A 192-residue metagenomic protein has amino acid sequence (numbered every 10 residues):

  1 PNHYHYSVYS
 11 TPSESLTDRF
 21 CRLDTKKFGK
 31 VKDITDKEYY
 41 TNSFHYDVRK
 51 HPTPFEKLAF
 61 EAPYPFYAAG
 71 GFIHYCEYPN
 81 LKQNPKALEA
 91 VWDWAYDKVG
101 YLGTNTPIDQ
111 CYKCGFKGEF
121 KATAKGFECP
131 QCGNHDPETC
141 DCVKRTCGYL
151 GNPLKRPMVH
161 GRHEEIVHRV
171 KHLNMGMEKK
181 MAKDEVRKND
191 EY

Functional and structural regions predicted by a protein language model:
P1-Y192: Long, C-terminal-biased catalytic regions of enzyme "large/alpha" subunits
